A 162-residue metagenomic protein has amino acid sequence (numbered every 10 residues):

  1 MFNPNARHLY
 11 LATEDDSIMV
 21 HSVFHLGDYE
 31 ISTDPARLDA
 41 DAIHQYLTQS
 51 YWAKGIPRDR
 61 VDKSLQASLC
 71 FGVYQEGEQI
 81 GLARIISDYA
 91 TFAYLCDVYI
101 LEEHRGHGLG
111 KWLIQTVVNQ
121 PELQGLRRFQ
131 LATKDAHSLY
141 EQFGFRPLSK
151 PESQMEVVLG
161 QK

Functional and structural regions predicted by a protein language model:
M1-H8: Extreme N-terminal basic, low-complexity initiation segments that serve as generic localization/processing leaders
N5, E14-I56: Short amphipathic alpha-helix that is part of the acyltransferase structural core
D59-E76, G81-Y99: A conserved beta-strand-loop-helix scaffold within acyl/acetyltransferase catalytic domains
H104-L113: Conserved acetyl-CoA pyrophosphate-binding loop and the N-cap/start of the following alpha-helix in GNAT-like
L123-F129, T133-L159: Conserved active-site alpha-helix within GNAT-family acetyltransferase domains
